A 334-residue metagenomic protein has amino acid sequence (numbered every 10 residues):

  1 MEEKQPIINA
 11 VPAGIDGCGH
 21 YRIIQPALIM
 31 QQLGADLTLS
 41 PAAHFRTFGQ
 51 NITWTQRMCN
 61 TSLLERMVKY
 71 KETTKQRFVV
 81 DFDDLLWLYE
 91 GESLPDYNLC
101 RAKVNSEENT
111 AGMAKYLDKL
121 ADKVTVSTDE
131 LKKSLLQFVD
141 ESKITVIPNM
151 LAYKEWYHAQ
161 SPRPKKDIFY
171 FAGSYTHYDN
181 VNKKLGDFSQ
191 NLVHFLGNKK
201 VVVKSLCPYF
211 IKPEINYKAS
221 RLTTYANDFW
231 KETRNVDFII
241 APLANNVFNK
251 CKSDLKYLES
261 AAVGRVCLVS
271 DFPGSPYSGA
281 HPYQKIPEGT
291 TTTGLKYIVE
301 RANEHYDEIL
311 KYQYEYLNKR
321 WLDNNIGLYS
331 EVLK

Functional and structural regions predicted by a protein language model:
M1-N60, S93: N-terminal pre-catalytic "stem/leader" segment of glycosyltransferase-like enzymes
N9, A13-Q25, N149-R234, Y257: Conserved catalytic-core segment of nucleotide-activated headgroup transferases in glycan assembly
G14-D16, V80-A111, S174-Y175, F272: Acceptor-binding helix/loop patch of EC 2.4 sugar-transfer enzymes, predominantly nucleotide-sugar-dependent
K69, T73, R101-V124: Membrane-proximal helix-turn-helix segments that form the acceptor-binding/catalytic region of lipid-linked
D122-L136, D140-Y157: Donor nucleotide-sugar binding/catalytic pocket of nucleotide-sugar-dependent glycosyltransferases
Y178-L185, A226-N227, K231-E232, D237-A262 (+1 more regions): Nucleotide-sugar-dependent
P276-I298: Change "using UDP/GDP/dTDP sugars" to "using nucleotide sugars
T293, E300-K334: A charged, aromatic-enriched C-terminal amphipathic alpha-helix characteristic of glycosyltransferases across folds
